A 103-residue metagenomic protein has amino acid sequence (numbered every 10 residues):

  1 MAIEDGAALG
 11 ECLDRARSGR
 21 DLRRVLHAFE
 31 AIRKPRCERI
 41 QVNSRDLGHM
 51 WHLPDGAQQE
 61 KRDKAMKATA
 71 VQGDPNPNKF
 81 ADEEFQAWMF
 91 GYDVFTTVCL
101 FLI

Functional and structural regions predicted by a protein language model:
M1-D46, M50-H52: Conserved mid-domain beta->alpha element of the FAD-binding
A7-R15, A31, L53-I103: C-terminal lid/capping helical subdomain adjacent to the catalytic/cofactor pocket in oxidative enzymes
